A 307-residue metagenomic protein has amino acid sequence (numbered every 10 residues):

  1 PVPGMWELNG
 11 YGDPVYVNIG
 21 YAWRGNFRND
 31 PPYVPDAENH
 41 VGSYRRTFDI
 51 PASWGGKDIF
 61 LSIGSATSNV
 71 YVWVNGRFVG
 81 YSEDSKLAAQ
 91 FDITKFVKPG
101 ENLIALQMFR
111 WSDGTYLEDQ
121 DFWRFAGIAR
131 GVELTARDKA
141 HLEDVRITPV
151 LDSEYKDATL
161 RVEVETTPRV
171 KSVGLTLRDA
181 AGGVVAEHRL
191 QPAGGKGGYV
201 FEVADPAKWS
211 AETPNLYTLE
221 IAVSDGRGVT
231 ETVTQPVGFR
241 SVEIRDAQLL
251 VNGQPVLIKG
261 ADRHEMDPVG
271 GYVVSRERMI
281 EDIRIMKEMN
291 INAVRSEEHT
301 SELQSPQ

Functional and structural regions predicted by a protein language model:
P1-A22, L103-W111, A180: Accessory carbohydrate-binding/adhesion or oligomerization-edge regions at the termini of glycan-active proteins
V34-E143, T167-R169, A293-S301, S305: Accessory beta-strand-rich segments of carbohydrate-active enzymes
W54-K57, V97-E101, V203-L216: Short glycine/proline/serine/threonine-rich loop/turn segments at secondary-structure transition edges
V72-V74, D157-Q191, G197-Y199: Beta-strand-rich binding/interaction modules
L87-A89, G194-V203: Aromatic sugar-binding surface patches on proteins that engage polysaccharides or sugar-phosphate polymers
A105-Q107, T218-A222: Extracellular recognition modules
K139-P168: Surface beta-strand/loop "capping" patches
R146, E220-E288: N-terminal carbohydrate-binding accessory modules
